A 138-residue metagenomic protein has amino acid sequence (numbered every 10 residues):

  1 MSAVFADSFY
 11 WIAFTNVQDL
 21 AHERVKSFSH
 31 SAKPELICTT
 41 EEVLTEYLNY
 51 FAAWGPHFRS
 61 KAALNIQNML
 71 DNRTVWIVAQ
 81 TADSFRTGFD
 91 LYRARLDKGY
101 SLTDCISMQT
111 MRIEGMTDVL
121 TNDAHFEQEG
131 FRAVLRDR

Functional and structural regions predicted by a protein language model:
M1-A3, M108-Q109, I113-R138: Acidic, PIN/NYN-like endoribonuclease modules and their adjacent C-terminal/linker elements
M1-T39, A53-L64, R138: Short, well-structured N-terminal submotif of metal-dependent ribonuclease cores
W11, L44, F126-E127: A generic structural signal for short hydrophobic patches within well-formed alpha-helices
E41-E42, D104, D123-A124: Short secondary-structure boundary segments
N49-T74, V78: Helix-adjacent hinge/juxtasegments
V75-D118: Active-site neighborhoods of divalent-metal-dependent phosphate/nucleic-acid chemistry enzymes
